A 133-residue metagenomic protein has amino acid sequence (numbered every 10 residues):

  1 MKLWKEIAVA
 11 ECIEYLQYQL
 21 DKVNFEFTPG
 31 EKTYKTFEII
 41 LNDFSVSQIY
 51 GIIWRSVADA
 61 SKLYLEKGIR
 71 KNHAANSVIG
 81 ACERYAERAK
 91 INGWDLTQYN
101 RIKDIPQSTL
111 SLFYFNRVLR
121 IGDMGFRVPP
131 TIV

Functional and structural regions predicted by a protein language model:
M1-V133: Basic, alpha-helical nucleic-acid-binding regions used in initiation and control of genome expression
